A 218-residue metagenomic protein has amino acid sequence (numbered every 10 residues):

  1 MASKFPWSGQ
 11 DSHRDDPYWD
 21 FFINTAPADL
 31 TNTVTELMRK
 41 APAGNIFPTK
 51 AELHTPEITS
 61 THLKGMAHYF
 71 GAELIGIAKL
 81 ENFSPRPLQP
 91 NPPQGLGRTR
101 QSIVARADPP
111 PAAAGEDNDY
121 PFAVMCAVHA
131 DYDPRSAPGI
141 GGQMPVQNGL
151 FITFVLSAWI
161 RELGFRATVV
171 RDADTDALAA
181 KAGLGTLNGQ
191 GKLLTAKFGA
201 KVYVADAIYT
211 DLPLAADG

Functional and structural regions predicted by a protein language model:
M1-P134: Non-catalytic, usually N-terminal nucleic-acid engagement modules in DNA/RNA processing proteins
E73-G218: Catalytic cores of enzyme domains
